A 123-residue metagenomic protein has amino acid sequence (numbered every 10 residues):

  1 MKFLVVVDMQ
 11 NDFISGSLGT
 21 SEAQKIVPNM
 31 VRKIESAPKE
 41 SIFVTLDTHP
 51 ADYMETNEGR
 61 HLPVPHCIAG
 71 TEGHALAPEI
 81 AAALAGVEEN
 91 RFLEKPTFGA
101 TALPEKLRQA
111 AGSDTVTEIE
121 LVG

Functional and structural regions predicted by a protein language model:
M1-F92, S113: Active-site acidic carboxylates
H66-C67, A102, G123: Functionally engaged cysteine thiol sites
A69, K95, V122: Glycine- and other small-residue-rich loops at beta-strand/loop junctions that grip anionic moieties
F92-Q109: Glycine-rich oxoanion-binding loops at beta->alpha junctions
A110-G123: A glycine-rich beta-strand to alpha-helix segment that forms a phosphate/ribose-binding loop at ligand/cofactor sites
